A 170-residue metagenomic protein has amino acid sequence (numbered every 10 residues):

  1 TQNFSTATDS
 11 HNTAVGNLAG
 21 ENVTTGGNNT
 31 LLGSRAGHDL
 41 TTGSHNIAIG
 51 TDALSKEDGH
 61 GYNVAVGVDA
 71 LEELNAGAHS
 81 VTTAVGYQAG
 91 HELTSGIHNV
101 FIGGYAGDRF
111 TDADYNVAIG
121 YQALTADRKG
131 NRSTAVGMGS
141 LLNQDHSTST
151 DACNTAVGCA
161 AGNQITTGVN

Functional and structural regions predicted by a protein language model:
T1-N170: Glycine- and small/polar-enriched repetitive beta-structure motifs of secreted/surface proteins
